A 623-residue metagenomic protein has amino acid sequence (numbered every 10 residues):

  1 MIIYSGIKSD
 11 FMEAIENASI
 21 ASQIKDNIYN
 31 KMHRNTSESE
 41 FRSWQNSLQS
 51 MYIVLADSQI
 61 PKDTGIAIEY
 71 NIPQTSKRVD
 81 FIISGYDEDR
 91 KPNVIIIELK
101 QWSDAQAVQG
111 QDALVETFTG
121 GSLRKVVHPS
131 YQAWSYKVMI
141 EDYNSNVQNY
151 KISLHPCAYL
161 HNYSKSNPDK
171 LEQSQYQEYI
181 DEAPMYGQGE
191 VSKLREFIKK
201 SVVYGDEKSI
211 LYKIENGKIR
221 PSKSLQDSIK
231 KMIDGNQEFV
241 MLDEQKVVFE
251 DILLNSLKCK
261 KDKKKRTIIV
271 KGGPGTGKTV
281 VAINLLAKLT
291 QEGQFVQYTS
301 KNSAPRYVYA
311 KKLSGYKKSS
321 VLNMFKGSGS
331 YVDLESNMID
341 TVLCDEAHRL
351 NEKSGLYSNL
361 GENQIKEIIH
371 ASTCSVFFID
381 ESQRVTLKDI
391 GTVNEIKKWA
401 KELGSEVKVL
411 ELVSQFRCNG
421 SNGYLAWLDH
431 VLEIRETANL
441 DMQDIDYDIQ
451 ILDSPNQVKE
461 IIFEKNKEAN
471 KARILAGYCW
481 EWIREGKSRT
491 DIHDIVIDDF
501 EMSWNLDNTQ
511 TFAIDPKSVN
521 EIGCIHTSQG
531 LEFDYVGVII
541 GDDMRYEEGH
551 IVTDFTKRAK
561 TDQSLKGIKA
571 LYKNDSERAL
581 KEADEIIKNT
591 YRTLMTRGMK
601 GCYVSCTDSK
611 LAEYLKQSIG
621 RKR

Functional and structural regions predicted by a protein language model:
M1-Y212: Accessory nucleic-acid engagement/destabilization modules that flank
Q237-R266: N-terminal pre-P-loop "Q-motif" helix
V270: Hydrophobic anchor at the beta1->P-loop junction of P-loop NTPases
K278: Conserved lysine of the Walker
A282, T386, I390, S405-Y424 (+1 more regions): Conserved helicase/translocase motor-coupling segment
G315-H370, N520-G523: Conserved RecA-like ASCE ATPase "motif II neighborhood" in helicase/translocase motors
L343-E411, E548: Signature of the SF2 helicase/ATPase Hel1-core->accessory helical subdomain module
V376, E521-I525, Q529-R623: C-terminal accessory regions
